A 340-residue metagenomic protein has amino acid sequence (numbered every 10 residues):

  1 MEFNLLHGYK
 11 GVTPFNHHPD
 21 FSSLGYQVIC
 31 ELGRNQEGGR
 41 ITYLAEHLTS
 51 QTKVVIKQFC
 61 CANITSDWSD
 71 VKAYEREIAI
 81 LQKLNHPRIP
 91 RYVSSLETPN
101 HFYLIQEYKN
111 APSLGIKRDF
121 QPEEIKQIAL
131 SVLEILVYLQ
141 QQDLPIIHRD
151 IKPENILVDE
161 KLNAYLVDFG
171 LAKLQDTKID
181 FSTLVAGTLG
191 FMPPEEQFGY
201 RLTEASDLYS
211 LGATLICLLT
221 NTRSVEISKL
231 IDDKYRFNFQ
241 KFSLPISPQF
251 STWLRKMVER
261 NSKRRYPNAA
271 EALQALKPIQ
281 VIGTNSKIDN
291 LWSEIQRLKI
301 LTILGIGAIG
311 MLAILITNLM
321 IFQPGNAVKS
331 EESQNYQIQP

Functional and structural regions predicted by a protein language model:
N63-K83: AlphaC helix of the eukaryotic protein kinase fold
S95: Activation-segment/catalytic-loop signature of the eukaryotic protein kinase fold
P99-S113: Conserved short submotifs of the Hanks-type protein kinase catalytic core that shape the nucleotide-binding pocket
I128-A129: Activation segment signature within eukaryotic-like protein kinase domains
L133-I146: Protein kinase catalytic-loop region centered on the HRD/HxD motif
F181-E195: Conserved activation segment of eukaryotic-like protein kinases, specifically the C-terminal portion of the activation
D207: Conserved catalytic-loop aspartate of Hanks-type protein kinases
